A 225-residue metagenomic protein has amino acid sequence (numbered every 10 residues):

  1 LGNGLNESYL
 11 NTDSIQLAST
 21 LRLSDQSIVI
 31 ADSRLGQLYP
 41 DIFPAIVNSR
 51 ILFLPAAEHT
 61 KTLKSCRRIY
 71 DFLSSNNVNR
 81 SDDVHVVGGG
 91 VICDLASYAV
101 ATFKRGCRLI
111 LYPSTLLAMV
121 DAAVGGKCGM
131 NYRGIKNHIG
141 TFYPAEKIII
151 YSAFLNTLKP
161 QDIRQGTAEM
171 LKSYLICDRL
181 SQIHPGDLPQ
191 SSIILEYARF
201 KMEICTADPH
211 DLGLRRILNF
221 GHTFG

Functional and structural regions predicted by a protein language model:
L1-D83: ATP/NTP phosphate-donor binding region
V29, T62, P113, Y151 (+1 more regions): Residue-level signal for inorganic ion chemistry
A56-A57, V87-G89, F220-G221: Glycine-rich beta-strand-to-loop/alpha-helix junction loops that act as flexible
N76, M170-D178, F200-A207: Change "in soluble alpha/beta enzymes" to "in soluble alpha/beta proteins
V86-V87, Y112: Structural motif
I92-C93, S97, G225: Short active-site segment of divalent metal-dependent hydrolases/proteases that encodes the spacing between
Y98-H184: A glycine/threonine-rich phosphate-anchoring loop and its flanking beta-alpha core in nucleotide/phosphate-binding
H184-G225: Active-site segments that bind and position negatively charged phosphate/pyrophosphate groups
